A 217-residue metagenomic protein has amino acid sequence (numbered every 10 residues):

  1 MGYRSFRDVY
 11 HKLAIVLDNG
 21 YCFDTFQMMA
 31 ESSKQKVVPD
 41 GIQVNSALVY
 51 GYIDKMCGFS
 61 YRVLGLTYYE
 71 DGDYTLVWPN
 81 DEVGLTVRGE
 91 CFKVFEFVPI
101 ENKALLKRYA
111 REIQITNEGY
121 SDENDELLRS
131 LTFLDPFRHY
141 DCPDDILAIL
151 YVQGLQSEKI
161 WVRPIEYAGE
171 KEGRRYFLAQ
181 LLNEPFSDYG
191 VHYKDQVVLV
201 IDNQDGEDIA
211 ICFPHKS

Functional and structural regions predicted by a protein language model:
M1-W161, A168-S217: Mixed-charge, low-complexity intrinsically disordered regions
